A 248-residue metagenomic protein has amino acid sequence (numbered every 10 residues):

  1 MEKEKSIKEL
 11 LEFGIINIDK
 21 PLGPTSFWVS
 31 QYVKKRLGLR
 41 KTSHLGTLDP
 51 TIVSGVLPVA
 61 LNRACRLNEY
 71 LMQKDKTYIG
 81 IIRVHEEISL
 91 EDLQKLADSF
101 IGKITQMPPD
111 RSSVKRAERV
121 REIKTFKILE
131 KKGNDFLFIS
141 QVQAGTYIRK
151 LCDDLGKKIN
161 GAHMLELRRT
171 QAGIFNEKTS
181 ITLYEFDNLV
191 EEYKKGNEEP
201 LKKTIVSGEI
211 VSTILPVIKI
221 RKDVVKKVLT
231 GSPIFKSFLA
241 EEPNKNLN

Functional and structural regions predicted by a protein language model:
M1-L48, I81, R111-E118, K124-L129 (+2 more regions): Accessory RNA 3′-end/elbow-binding domains used by RNA modification enzymes
K20, L61, I82-E86, S140-V142: Short beta-strand-to-loop capping motifs
T25, Q141-K150: Ser/Thr-glycine-rich phosphate-binding loops at phosphate-binding pockets of nucleotides, nucleotide cofactors
T42-L71: Glycine/acidic-rich beta-strand-loop module
L57, F136-S140: A generic structural motif
V59, G80, L151, V228: Residue-level signal for inorganic ion chemistry
A64, N68-S112: Acidic, low-complexity central loop/insert segments
D92-L93, R149-D154: A short secondary-structure junction signal
